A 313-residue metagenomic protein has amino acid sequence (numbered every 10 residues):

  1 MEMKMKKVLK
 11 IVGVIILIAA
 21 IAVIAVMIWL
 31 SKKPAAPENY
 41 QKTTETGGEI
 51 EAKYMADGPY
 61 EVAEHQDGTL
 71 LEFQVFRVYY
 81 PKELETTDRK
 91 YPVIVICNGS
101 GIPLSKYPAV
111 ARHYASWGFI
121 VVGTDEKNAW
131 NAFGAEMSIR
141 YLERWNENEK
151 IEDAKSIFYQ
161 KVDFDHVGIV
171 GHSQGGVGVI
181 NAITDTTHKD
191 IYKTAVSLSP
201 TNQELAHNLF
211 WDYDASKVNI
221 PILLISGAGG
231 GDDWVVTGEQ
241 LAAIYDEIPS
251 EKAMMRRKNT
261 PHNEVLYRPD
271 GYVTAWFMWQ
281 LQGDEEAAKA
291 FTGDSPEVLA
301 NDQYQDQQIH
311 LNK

Functional and structural regions predicted by a protein language model:
E2-I21: N-terminal Sec-pathway targeting helices
K33-R89: N-terminal cap/lid segment of alpha/beta-hydrolase-fold proteins
E85-Y91, F133-V177, D185: Gly/Ser-rich "nucleophile elbow"/oxyanion-hole loop immediately N-terminal to the catalytic nucleophile in hydrolases
Y91, N98-I102: Active-site glycine-rich loops that stabilize anionic/oxyanionic intermediates across multiple enzyme folds
S105-G123: Short amphipathic alpha-helix adjacent to the substrate-entry channel of hydrolases
T184-Y192: Conserved hydrolase catalytic core segment
Y192-V265: The feature captures the conserved acid-bearing segment of alpha/beta-hydrolase catalytic domains
K258-K313: Alpha/beta-hydrolase-fold serine-hydrolase catalytic core, especially in secreted/extracellular enzymes
